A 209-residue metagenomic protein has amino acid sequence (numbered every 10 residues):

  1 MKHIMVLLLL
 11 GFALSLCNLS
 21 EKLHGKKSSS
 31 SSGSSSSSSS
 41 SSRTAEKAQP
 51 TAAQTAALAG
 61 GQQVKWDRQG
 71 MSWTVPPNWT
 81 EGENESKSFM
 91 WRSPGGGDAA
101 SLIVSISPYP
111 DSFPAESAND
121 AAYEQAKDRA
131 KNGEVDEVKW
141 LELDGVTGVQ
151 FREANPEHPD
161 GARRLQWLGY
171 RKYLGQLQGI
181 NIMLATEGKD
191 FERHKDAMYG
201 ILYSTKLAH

Functional and structural regions predicted by a protein language model:
M5-V6, G11, S15-D98, D160-A162 (+2 more regions): N-terminal targeting sequences that direct proteins away from the cytosol to non-cytosolic compartments
N78-T80, S105-D111, Y170-K172: A short, sequence-level motif marking secondary-structure junctions
R92-D120: A short acidic-to-branched-hydrophobic micro-motif
I103, G179-N181: Short hydrophobic-acidic sequence motifs that mark active-site Asp/Glu residues
S105-F113, V138, P156, T186-E192: Second-shell loop/turn segments in exported
Y123-L174: Signature of long, low-cysteine stretches enriched in small and polar/charged residues
Q150, N181-M183: Structural recognition of the beta-strand scaffold that forms the well-ordered cores of secreted hydrolase catalytic
